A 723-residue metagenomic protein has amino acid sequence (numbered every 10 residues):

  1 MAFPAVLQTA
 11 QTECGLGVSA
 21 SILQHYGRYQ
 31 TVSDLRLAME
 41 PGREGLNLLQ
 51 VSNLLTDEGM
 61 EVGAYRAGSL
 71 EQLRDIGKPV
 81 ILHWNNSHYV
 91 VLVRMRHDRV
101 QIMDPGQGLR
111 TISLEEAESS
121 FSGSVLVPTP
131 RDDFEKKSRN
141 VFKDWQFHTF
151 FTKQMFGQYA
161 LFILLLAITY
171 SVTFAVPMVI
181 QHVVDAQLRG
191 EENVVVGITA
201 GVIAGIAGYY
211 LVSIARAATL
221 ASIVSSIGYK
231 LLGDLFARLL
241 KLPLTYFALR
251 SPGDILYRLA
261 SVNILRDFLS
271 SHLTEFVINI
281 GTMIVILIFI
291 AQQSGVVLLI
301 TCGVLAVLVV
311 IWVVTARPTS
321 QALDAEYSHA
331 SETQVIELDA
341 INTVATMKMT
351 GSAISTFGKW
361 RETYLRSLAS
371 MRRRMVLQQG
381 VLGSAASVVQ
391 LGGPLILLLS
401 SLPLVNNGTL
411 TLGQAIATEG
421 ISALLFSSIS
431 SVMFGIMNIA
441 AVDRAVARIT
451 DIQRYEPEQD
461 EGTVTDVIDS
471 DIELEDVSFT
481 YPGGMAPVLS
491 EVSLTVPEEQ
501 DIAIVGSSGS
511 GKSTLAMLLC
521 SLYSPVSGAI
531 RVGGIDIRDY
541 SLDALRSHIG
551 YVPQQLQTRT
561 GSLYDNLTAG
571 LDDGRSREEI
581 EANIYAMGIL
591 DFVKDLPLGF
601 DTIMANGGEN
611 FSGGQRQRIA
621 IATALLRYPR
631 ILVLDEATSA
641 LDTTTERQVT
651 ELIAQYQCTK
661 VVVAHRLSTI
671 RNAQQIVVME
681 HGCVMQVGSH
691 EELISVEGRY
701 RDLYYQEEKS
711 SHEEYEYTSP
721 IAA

Functional and structural regions predicted by a protein language model:
M1-V176, R189-I198, L220, T319 (+5 more regions): Membrane-integrated ABC transporters
F156-A175, H182, L188-G228, A237 (+4 more regions): Transmembrane-helix motif of ABC transporter permease domains
V176-P177, Q181, L273-A316, A369-S422: A hydrophobic transmembrane-helix motif
I180, L240-V285, N342, G358 (+1 more regions): Juxtamembrane loop-to-helix connectors within ABC transporter transmembrane domains
H329, T333, A345-S352, I421-I452: Cytosolic ends of transmembrane helices, especially the final helix of ABC transmembrane type-1 domains
A447, R531, Y564-N606, T650-E651 (+1 more regions): ABC ATPase nucleotide-binding domain helical subdomain, centered on the C-loop/LSGGQ "ABC signature"
T514, S547-G550, Q555, N566 (+2 more regions): ABC-family ATPase nucleotide-binding domain "signature/switch" substructure
C520: Helix-to-loop junction immediately C-terminal to a conserved catalytic motif
